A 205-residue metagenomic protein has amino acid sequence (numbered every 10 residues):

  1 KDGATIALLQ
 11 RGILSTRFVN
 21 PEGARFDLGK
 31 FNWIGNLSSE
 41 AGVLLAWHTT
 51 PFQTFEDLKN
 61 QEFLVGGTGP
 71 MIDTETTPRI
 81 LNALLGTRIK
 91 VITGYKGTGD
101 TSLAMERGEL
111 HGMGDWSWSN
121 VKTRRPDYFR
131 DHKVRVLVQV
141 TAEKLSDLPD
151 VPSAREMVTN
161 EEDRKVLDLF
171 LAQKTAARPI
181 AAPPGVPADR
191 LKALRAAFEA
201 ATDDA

Functional and structural regions predicted by a protein language model:
K1-T5, R11-I13, R17-G108, V158-K165 (+1 more regions): Hinge/capping helix and adjacent helix->loop/strand transition within the periplasmic-binding protein
G12-G23, E75-L84, G112-M157: A ligand-binding cleft/hinge motif common to bilobed small-molecule-binding domains
T141-A142, D203-A205: Mature extracytoplasmic/periplasmic domains
